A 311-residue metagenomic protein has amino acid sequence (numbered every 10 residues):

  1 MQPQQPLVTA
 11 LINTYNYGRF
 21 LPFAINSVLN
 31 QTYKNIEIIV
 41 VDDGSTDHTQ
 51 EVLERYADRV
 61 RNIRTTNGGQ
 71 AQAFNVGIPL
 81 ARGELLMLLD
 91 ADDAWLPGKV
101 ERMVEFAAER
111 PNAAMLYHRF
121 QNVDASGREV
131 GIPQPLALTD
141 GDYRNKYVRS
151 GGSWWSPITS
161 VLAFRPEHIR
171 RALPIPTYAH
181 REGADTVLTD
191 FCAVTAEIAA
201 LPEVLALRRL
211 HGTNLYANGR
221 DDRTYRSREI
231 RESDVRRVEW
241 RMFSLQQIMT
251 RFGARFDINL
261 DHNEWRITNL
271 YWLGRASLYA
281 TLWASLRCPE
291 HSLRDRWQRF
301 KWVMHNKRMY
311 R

Functional and structural regions predicted by a protein language model:
V8-F20, A24, Q31, V41: A conserved hydrophobic helix/loop-capping motif in glycosyltransferases and polysaccharide synthases
R19-P22, S45-R55, A94, G98: Acidic helix N-cap motif at the loop->helix transition within catalytic regions of sugar-transfer enzymes
S27, K34, D42-E51, D90: A conserved acidic beta->alpha catalytic loop
S45, A254-R311: Membrane-interface aromatic/basic loop that binds lipid-linked glycans or pyrophosphate carriers, typified by
T65-A81: Glycine-rich, basic loop-to-helix element that forms the pyrophosphate-binding segment of sugar-nucleotide handling
P79, D140-D222: Conserved nucleotide-sugar donor-binding catalytic segment
L86: Short aromatic/hydrophobic "clamp" motif used to bind/position activated sugar donors
G98-G131: Conserved donor NDP-sugar-binding/catalytic core segment of glycosyltransferases
